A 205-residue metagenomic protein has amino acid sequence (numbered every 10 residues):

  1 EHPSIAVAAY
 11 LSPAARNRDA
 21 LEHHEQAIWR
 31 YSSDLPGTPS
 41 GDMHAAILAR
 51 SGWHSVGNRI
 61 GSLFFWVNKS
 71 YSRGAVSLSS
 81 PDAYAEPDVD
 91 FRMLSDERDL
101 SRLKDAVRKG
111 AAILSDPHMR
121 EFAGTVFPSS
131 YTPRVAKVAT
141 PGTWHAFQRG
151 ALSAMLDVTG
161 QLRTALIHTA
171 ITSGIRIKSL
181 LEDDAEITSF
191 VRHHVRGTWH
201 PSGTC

Functional and structural regions predicted by a protein language model:
E1-K69, S80, D96-A185, S189 (+2 more regions): Mid-to-C-terminal "cap/lid" subdomains and adjacent gly/pro-rich loops that border and regulate access to redox
R73-V76: Charge-lined substrate channels and their catalytic hotspots, especially those that engage the 3′ end of RNA
P81-A85: Short connector loops/turns at beta-strand edges and beta->alpha or beta->beta junctions
P87-S95: Glycine- and acidic
